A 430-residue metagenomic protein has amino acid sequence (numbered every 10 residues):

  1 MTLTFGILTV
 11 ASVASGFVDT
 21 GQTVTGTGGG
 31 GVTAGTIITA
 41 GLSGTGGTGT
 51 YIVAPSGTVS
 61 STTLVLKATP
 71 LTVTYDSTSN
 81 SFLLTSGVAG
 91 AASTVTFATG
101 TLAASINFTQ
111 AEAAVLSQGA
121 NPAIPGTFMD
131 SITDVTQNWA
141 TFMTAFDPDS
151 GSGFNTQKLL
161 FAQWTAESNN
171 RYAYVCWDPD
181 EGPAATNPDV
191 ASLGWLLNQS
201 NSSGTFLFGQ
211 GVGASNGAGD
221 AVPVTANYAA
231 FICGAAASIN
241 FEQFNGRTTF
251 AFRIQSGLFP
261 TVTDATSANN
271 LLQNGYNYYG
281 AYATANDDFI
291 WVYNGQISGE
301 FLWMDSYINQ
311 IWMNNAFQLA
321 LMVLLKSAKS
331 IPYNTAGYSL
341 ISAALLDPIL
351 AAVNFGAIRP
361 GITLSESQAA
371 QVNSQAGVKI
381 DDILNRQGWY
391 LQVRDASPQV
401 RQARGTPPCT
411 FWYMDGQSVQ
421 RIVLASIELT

Functional and structural regions predicted by a protein language model:
M1, A68-N187: Small-residue-rich
M1-T69, V88-E112: Small/polar beta-strand repeat architecture
S15-D19, V32, T58-T63, G90-V95 (+5 more regions): Short, surface-exposed beta-strand/loop "edge" segments at domain boundaries and coil↔beta transitions
G16, G35, G275, K329 (+1 more regions): Short glycine-centered helix-capping/turn motifs at secondary-structure transition points
T39-S43, P70-Y75, G388-V400: Short amphipathic beta-strand and strand-loop transition segments with alternating hydrophobic
T133-S330, P360-G361, A370-L384: A glycine- and small-residue-enriched flexible loop/hinge signal that marks low-structured segments
Y293-T430: Structured, hydrophobic secondary-structure cores that serve as assembly/anchoring elements
